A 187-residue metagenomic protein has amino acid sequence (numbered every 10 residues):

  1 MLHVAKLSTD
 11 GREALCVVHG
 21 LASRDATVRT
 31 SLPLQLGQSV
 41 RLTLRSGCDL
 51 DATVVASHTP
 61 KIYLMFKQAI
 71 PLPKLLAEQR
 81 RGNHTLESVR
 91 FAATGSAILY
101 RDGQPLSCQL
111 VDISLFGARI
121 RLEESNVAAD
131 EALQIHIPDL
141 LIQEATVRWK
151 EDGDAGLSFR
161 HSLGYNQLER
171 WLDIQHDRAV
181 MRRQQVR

Functional and structural regions predicted by a protein language model:
M1-R187: Structured alpha-helical
